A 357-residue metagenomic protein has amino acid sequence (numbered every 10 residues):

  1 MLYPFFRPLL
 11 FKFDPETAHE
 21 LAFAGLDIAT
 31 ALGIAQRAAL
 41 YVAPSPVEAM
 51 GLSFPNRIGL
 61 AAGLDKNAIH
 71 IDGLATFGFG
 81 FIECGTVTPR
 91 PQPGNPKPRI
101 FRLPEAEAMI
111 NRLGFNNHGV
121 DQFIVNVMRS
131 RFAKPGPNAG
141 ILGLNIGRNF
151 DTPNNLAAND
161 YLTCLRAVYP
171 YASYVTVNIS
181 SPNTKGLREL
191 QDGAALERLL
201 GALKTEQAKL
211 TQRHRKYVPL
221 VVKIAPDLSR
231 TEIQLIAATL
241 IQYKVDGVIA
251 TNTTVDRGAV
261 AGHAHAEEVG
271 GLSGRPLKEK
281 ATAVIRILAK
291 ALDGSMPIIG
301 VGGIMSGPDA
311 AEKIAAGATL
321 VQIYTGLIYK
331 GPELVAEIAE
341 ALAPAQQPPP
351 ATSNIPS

Functional and structural regions predicted by a protein language model:
L2-V47, N111, V120-D121: An N-cap/entry alpha-helix motif that binds or orients negatively charged groups
F23, D27-A29, I34-Y41, P182-A195 (+4 more regions): Glycine/Thr-rich beta-alpha phosphate-binding loop at enzyme active sites
L52-G59, P137-L144, K209-L228, K290-G300: Short beta-strand/loop segments at the ligand-binding rim of alpha/beta enzyme cores
N67-T76, L228-Q242, K290, G294 (+1 more regions): Catalytic cores of alpha/beta
G78-Q92, I179-S181, G247-R257, I304 (+1 more regions): Glycine-rich phosphate-binding active-site loops on the catalytic face of alpha/beta enzymes
G85-N138: A gly/proline- and charged-residue-enriched helix-loop-helix capping module
P91-E107, G258-G270, T325-S353: C-terminal helical cap(s) of enzyme catalytic domains, especially alpha/beta-barrels
N149-Y161, R188-Q191, A195, V221-Q242: Active-site glycine- and acidic-residue-rich loops that bind and position anionic ligands or nucleotide-like cofactors
